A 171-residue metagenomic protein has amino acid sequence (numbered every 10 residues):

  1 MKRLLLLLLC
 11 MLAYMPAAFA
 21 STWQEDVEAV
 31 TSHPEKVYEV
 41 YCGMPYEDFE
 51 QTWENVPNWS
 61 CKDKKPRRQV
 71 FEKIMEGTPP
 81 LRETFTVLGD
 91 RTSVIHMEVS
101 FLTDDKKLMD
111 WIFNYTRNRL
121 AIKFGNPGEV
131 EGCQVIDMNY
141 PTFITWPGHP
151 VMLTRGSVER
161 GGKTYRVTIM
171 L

Functional and structural regions predicted by a protein language model:
L4-Y14: Sec-dependent N-terminal signal peptides
L7-L8, E47, R68, V94: A broad, structure-centric signal for solvent-exposed, well-ordered loop/edge residues that line or flank functional
M15-A20: Sec/Tat signal peptide C-region and signal peptidase I cleavage site
S21-T31, N55-Y115, V130-L171: Amphipathic N-proximal alpha-helical interface segments
T22-F49: N-terminal export/targeting and maturation segments
V40-W59, D110-E129: Amphipathic alpha-helical segments
